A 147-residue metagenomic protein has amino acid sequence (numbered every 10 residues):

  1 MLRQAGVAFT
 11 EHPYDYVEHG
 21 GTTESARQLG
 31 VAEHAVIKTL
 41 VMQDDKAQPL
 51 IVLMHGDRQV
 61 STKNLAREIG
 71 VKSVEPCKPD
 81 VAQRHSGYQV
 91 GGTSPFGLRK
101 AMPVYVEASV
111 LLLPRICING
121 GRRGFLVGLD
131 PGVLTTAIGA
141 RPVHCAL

Functional and structural regions predicted by a protein language model:
M1-L147: Extended, low-hydrophobicity, polar/charged segments
